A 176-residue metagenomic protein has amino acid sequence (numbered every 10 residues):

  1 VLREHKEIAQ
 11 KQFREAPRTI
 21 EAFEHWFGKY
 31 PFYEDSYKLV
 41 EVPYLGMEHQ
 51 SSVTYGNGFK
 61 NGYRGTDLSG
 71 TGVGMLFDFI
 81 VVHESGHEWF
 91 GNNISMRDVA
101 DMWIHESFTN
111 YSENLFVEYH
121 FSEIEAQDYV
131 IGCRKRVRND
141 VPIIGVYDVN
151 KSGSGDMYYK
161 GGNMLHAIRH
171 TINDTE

Functional and structural regions predicted by a protein language model:
L2-E176: Hydrophobic alpha-helical and helix-loop surface patches within well-folded domains that function as non-catalytic
